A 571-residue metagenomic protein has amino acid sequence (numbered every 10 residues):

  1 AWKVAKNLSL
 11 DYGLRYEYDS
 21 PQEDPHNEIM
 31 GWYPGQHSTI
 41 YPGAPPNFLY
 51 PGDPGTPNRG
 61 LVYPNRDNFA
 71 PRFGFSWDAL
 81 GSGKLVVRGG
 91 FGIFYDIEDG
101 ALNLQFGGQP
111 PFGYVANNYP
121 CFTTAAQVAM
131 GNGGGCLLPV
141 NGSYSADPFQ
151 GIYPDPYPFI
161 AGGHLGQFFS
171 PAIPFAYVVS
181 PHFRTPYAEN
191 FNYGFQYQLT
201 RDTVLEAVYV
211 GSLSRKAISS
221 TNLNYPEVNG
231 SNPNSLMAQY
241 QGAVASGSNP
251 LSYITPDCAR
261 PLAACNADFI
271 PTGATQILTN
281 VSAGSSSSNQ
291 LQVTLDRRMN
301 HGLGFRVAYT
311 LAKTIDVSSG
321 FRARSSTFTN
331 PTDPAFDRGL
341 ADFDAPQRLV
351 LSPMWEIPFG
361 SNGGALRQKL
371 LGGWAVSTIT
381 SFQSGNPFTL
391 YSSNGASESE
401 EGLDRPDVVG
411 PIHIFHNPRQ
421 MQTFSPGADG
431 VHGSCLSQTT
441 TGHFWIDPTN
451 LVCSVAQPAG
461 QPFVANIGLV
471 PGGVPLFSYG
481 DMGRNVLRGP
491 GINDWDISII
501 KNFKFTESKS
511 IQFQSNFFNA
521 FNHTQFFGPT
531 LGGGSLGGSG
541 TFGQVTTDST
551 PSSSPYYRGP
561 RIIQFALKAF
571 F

Functional and structural regions predicted by a protein language model:
A1-L80, A323-T327: Signature of Gram-negative outer-membrane beta-barrel scaffolds
K6-N7, D19-P21, G133, Y157-F571: Short, solvent-exposed micro-motifs at the edges of structured domains
L14-Q22, H26-N27, G90-E98, V210-L213 (+1 more regions): Short, solvent-exposed turn/loop segments enriched in Gly/Ser/Thr/Pro and often Arg
G43, Y114-N117, G142, S170 (+2 more regions): Gly/Ser-rich low-complexity segments immediately after signal-peptide cleavage in secreted/periplasmic proteins
F75-L80, D96, G100, W355-G360: Short, well-ordered loop/turn and helix-capping segments at boundaries between secondary-structure elements and domains
K84-T123, R215-T221, S377-N386: Surface-exposed extracellular loop regions of Gram-negative outer-membrane beta-barrel proteins, predominantly
T123-P148, Y240, Y253: Aromatic (Trp/Tyr) and acidic
